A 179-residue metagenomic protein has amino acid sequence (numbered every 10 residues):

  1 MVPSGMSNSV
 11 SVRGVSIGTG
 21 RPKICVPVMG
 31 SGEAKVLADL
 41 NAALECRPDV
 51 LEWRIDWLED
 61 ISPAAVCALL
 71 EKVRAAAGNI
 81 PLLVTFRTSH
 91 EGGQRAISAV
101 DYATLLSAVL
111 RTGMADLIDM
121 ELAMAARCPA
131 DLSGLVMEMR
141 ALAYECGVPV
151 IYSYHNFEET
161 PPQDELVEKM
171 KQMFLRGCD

Functional and structural regions predicted by a protein language model:
M1-A38: N-terminal amphipathic alpha-helix/helix-capping segment at the start of soluble metabolic enzymes
G20-I24, R47-D49, G78-L82, M114-D116 (+2 more regions): Short, well-ordered coil/turn segments that N-cap beta-strands
M29, V50-D60, Y102, L106-L132 (+2 more regions): Catalytic beta/alpha-barrel core
S31-E45, S98-V109, P162-K171: Short, acidic/polar
L58-V73, L122-A143: Active-site-adjacent beta->alpha loops and helix N-cap segments on the catalytic face of soluble alpha/beta enzymes
A64-K72, A76-M114, Q172: N-terminal active-site wall of soluble small-molecule enzyme domains
L135-K169: Histidine/lysine/aspartate-rich catalytic loop segments that bind and position anionic ligands
K171-D179: A contiguous pocket-lining binding segment that forms or flanks enzyme active sites
